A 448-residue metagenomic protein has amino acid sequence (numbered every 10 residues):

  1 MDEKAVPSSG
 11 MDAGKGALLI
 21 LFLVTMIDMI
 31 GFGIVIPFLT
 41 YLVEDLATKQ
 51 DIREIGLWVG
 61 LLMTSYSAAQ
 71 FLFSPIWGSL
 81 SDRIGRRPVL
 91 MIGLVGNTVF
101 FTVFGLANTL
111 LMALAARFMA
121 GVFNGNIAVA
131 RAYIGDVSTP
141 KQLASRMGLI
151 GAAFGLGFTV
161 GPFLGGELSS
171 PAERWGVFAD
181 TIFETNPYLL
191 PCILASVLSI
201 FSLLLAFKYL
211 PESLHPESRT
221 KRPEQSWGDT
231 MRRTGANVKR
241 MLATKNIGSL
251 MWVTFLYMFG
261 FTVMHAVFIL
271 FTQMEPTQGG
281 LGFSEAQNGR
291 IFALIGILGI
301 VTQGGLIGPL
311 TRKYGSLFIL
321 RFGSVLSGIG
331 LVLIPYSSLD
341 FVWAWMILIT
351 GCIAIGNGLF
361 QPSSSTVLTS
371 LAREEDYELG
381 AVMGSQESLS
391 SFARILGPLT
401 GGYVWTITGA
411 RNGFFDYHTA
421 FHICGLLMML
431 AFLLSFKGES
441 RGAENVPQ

Functional and structural regions predicted by a protein language model:
D2-K15, P211-W252, Q278, Q448: Juxtamembrane intracellular "pre-TM" segments in multi-pass secondary transporters
Q70-L110: Conserved MFS/SLC helix-loop-helix module at the cytosolic interface between two early adjacent transmembrane helices
L72-G85, V301-S316, W405: Helix-to-loop junctions at the C-terminal end of transmembrane segments in multipass secondary transporters
V95-N108, V325-D340: C-terminal ends and interior cores of transmembrane alpha-helices in multi-pass membrane transporters/permeases
G125-T139, G358-E375: Intracellular juxtamembrane helix-capping segments at the cytosolic ends of symmetry-related transmembrane helices
S170-S196, Y403-M428: A membrane-interface helix-boundary motif in multi-pass transporters
S199-Y209, S365, A420-Q448: Multi-pass alpha-helical transporter architecture, strongest for 12-TM Major Facilitator/SLC carriers used
N288-R312, G323, S327-G330: Transmembrane alpha-helices of Major Facilitator/SLC transporters
